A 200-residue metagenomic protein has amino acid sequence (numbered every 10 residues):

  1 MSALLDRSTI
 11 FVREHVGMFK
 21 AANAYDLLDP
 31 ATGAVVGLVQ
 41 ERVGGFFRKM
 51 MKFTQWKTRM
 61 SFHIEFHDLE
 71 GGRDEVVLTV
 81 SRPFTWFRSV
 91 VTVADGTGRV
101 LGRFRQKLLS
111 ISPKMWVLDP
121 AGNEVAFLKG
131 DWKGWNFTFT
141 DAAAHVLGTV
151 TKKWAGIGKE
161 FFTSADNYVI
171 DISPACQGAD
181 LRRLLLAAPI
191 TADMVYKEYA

Functional and structural regions predicted by a protein language model:
M1-V77, R82-V90, G96-L101, Q106-A200: Low-complexity or membrane-interfacial segments used for flexible interactions
